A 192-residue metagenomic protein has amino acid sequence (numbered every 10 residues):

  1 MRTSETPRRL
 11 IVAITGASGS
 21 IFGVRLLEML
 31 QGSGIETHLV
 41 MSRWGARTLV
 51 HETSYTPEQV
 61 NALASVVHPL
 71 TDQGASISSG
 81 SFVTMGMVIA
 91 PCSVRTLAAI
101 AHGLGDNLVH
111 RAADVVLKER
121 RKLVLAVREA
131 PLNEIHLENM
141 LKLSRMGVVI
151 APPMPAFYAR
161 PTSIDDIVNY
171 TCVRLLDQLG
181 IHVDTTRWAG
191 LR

Functional and structural regions predicted by a protein language model:
M1-V124, R128-R192: A cross-family phosphate/adenosyl-ligand binding-site feature
